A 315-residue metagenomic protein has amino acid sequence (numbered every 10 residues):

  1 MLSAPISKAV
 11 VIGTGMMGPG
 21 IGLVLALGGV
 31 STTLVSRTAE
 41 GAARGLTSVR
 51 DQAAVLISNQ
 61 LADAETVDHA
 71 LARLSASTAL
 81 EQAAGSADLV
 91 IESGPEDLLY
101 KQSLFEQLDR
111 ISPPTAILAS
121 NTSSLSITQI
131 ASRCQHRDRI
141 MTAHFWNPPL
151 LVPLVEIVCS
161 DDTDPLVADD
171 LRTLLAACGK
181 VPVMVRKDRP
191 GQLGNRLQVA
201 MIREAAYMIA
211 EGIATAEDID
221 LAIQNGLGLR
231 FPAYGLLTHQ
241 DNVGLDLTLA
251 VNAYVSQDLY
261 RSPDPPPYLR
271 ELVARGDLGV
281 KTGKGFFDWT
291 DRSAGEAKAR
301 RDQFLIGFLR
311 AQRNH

Functional and structural regions predicted by a protein language model:
M1-V55, N59: NAD(P)+-binding Rossmann beta1-loop-alpha1 motif at the extreme N-terminus of oxidoreductases
L2, G28, K180, M184 (+2 more regions): NAD(P)-dependent Rossmann-like dehydrogenase/reductase catalytic/cofactor-binding core
A9, L27-G29, L34, D68-L89 (+1 more regions): Amphipathic alpha-helical segments at domain termini/boundaries
L27-V30, G85, P148-V158, Y234 (+1 more regions): Acidic/polar active-site rim loop that often engages polyanionic ligands
G41, V55-I117, L125: Rossmann-like NAD(P)-binding element
S120-R196: Rossmann-fold dinucleotide-binding core
Q198-E204: Structural/interface elements that position substrates and couple domains in central-metabolism enzymes
